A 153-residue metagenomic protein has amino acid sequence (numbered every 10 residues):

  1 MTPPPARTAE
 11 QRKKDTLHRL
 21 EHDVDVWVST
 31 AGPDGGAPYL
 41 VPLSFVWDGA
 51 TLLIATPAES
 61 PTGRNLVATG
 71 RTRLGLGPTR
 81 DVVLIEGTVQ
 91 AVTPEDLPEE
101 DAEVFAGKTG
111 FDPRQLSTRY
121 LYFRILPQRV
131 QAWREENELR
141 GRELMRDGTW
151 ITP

Functional and structural regions predicted by a protein language model:
M1-T8, D81-P153: Charged, gly/pro-rich active-site loop segments
T2-D34: Short, conserved active-site entrance elements at the starts or edges of catalytic domains
R12-D15, Y39-V41, E59, G110: A generic local structural motif
L20-E21, V67-A68, A106: Alpha-helix boundary recognition
D23-A58, R64-L66, T72-L76, L84-E86: Short beta-strand segments
V24-D25, R71, G110, V130: Generic structural signal for secondary-structure transition and capping sites
D48-G49, P61-R64, V92-T93, R140-R142: A short local loop/turn or secondary-structure capping micro-motif enriched for an aromatic residue
